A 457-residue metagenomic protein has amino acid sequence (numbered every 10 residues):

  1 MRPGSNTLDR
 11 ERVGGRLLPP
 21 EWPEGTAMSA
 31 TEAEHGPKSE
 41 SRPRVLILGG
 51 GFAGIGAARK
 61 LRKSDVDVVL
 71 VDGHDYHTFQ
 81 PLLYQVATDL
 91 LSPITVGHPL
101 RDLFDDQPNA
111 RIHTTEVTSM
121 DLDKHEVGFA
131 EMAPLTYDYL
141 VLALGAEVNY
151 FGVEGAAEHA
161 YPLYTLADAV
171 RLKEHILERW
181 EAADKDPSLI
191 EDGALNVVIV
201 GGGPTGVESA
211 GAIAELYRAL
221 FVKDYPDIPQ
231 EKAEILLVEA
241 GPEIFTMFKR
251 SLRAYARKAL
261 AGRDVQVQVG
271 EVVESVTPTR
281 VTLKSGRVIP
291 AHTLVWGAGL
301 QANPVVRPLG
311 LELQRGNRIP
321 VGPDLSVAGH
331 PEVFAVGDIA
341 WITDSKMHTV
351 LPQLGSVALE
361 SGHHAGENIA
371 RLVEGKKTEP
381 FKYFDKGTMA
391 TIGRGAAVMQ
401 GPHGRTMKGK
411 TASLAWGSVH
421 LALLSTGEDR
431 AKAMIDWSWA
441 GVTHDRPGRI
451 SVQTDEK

Functional and structural regions predicted by a protein language model:
N6-D9: Intrinsic-disorder-associated, low-complexity terminal segments enriched in Asp/Asn/His/Tyr and depleted of Lys/Arg
L17, W22-E24, S29-R42, A110-V200 (+2 more regions): FAD-binding core/adjacent interface of flavoenzyme oxidoreductases
W22, S29-T114, T118, P204-F248 (+1 more regions): Beta1-alpha1 glycine-rich phosphate/pyrophosphate-binding loop at the start of Rossmann-like nucleotide-binding domains
S29-A33, H364-K457: C-terminal, flexible cofactor-proximal segment of oxidoreductases
E32-A33, E158-P187, T279-T282, V288-E360: FAD-site-proximal beta/loop scaffold in flavoenzymes
P108-S119, A214-P323, V327-G329, T378: A Rossmann-like FAD-binding core segment of flavoenzymes
G145-V148, A210, L300-Q301: Short glycine-rich anion-binding loops that position phosphate/pyrophosphate groups of nucleotides and phosphorylated
